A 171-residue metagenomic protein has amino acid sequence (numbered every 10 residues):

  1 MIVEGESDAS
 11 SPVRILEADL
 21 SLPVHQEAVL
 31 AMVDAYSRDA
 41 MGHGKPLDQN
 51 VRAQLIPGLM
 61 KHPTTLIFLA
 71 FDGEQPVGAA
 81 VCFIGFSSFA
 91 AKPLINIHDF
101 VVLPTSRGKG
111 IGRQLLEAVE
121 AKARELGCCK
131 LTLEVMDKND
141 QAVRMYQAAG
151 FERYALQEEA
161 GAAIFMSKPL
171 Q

Functional and structural regions predicted by a protein language model:
M1-S11: Basic/polar N-terminal segments that are highly enriched at the extreme N-terminus, encompassing both cleavable
S10-I15, G127-Q171: C-terminal "cap" of GNAT-fold acetyltransferases
S11-K92, H98, L116, K122 (+2 more regions): Acetyl-CoA-dependent GNAT
E74, G78, G110-G112, G150: Conserved phosphate-binding and hydrolysis motifs of nucleotide-dependent enzymes
P93, K109, E125-C129: Short coil/turn segments at alpha/beta junctions that flank glycine-rich nucleotide-binding fingerprints
H98, L103, M136: Residue-level recognition of the GNAT/N-acetyltransferase active site
V102, G108-A121, R144-A148: Conserved acetyl-CoA-binding loop-helix of GNAT-fold acetyltransferases
